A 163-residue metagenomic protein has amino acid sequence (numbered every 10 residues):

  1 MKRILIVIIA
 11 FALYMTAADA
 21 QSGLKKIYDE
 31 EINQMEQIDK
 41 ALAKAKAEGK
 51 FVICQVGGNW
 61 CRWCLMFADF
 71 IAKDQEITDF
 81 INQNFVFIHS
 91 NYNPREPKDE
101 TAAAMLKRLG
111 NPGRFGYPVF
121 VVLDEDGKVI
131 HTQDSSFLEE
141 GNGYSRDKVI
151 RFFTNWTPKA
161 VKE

Functional and structural regions predicted by a protein language model:
I4-L13: Sec-dependent N-terminal signal peptides
M15-A20: Sec/Tat signal peptide C-region and signal peptidase I cleavage site
Q21-D39: Short N-terminal segments immediately surrounding and downstream of signal-peptide cleavage
I32-Q34, I77-E100: Thiol-based oxidoreductase modules, predominantly thioredoxin-like and allied folds used for disulfide exchange
Q34-F51: A short beta-strand-turn-helix
E48-R62, F87: Short active-site neighborhood of thiol/selenol oxidoreductases, capturing the structured segment around
C64-F80: Typically the conserved alpha-helix immediately C-terminal to a functionally engaged Cys/Sec in thioredoxin-like
N111-K162: Non-catalytic, surface beta->alpha helical segment in thiol-disulfide oxidoreductase systems
